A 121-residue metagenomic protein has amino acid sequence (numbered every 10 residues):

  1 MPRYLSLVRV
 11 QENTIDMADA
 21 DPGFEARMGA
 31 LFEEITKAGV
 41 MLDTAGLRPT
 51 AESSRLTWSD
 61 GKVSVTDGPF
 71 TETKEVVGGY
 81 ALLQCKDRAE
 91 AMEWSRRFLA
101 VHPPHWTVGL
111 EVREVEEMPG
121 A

Functional and structural regions predicted by a protein language model:
M1-A121: Conserved, structured core segments of small domains
